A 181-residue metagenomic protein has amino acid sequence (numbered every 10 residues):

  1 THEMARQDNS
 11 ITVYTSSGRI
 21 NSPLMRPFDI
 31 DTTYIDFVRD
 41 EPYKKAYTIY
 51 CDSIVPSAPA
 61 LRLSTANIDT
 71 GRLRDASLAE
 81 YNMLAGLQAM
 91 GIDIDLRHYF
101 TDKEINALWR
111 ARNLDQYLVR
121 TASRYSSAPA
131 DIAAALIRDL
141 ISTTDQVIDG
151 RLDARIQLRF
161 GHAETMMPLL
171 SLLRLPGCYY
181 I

Functional and structural regions predicted by a protein language model:
T1-Q157, G161-I181: Signature for phosphate-centric chemistry
